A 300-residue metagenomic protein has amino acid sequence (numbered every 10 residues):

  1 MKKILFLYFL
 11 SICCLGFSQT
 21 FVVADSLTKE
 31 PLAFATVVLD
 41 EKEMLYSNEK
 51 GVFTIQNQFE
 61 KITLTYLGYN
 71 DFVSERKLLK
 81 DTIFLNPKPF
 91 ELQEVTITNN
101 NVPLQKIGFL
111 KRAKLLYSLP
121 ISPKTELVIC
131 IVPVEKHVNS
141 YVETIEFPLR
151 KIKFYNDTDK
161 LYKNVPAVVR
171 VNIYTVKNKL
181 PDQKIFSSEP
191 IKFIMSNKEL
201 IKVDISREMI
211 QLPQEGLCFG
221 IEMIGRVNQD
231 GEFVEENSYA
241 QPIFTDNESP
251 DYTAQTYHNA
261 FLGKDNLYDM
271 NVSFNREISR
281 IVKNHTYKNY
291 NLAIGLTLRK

Functional and structural regions predicted by a protein language model:
Q19-L27, G51, I83, V95: A short, amphipathic beta-strand motif
L27-E41: Short, ordered, surface-exposed loop/turn motifs in non-cytosolic proteins
K42-V52: Short, acidic Ser/Thr/Gly-rich low-complexity loop/linker segments typical of extracellular and cell-surface proteins
T63-R76: A short, solvent-exposed loop/turn motif at the edges and junctions of modular extracellular/periplasmic domains
T65-L67, F84-S118: Short, acidic, small-residue-rich periplasmic hinge/interaction motif at the N-terminus of Gram-negative outer-membrane
S140-K202: Surface-exposed turn/loop modules enriched in turn-prone residues
I205-D246: Short, well-structured beta-strand segments enriched in hydrophobic/aromatic residues within extracellular or lumenal
T245-K300: PGST-rich, cysteine-poor low-complexity/disordered linker and tail segments that act as flexible spacers
